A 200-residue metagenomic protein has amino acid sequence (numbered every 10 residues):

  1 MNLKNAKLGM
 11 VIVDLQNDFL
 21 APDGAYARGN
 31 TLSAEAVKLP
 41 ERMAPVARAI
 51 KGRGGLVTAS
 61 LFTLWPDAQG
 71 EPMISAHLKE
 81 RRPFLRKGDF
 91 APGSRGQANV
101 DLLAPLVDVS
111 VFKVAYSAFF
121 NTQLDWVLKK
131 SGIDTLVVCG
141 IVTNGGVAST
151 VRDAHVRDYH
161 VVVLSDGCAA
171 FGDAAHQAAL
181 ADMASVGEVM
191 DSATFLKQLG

Functional and structural regions predicted by a protein language model:
M1-G9, F19, A44-R53, G70-G200: Active-site-adjacent betaalpha module
A6, G24-I50, G54-V57, L61: A short alpha/beta connector and helix-capping loop motif
I12, V57-L61, V111-K113: Short, conserved beta-strand edge motifs with alternating hydrophobic and charged residues
I12-G29: Short, conserved active-site loops that position catalytic residues or coordinate cofactors/metal ions across diverse
D14-N17, T63, Y116-S117: Short glycine-enriched loops at secondary-structure junctions
L15, G55, F62, D166: Active-site loop/turn elements of alpha/beta-hydrolase fold enzymes, especially the short glycine-/histidine-rich
S60-T63, I141: Short, well-ordered beta-to-alpha junction loops that form the rim of enzyme active sites and present histidine/acidic
W65-Q69: Short catalytic/ligand-binding loop motif for oxyanion handling, primarily in non-cytosolic enzymes, centered on
